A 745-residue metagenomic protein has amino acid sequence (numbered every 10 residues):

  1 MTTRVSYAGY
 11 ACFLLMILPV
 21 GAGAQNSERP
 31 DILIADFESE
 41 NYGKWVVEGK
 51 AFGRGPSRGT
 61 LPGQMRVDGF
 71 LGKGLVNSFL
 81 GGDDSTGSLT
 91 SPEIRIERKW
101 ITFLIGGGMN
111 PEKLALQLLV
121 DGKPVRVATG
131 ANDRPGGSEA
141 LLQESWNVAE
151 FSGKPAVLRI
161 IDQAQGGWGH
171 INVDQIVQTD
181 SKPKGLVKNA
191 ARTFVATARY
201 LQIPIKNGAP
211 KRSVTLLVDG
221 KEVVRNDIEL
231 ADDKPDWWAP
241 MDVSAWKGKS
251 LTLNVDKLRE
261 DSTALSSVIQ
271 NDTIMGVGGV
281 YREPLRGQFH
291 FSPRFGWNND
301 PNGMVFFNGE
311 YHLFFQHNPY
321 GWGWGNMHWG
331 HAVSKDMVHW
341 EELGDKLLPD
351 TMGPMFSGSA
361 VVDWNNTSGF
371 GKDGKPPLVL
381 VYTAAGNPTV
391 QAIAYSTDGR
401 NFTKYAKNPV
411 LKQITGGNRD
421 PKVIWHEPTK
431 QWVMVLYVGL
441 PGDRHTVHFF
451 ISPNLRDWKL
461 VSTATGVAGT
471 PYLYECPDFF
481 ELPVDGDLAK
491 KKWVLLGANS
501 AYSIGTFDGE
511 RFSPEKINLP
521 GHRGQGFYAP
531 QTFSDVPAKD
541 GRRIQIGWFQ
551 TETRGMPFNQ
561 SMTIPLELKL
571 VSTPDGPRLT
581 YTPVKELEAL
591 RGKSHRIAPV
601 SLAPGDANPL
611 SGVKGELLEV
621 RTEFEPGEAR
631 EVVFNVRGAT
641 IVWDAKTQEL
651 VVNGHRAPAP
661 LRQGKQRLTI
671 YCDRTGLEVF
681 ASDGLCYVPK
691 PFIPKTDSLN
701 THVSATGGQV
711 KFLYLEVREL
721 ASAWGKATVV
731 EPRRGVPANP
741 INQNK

Functional and structural regions predicted by a protein language model:
N26-R54, K182-G185, P284, S594-I597: Extracellular carbohydrate-recognition regions
N41-L75: Extracellular glycan-recognition surfaces and repeat-rich motifs
K73-W100, L142-E144, G185-V195: Short beta-strands within extracellular/lumenal beta-sheet-rich domains
T102-L104, L158-I160, I203, L253-N254 (+11 more regions): Hydrophobic core segments of beta-strands in well-ordered, beta-rich domains
L119-A156, I161-W168, L186-V187, P204 (+2 more regions): Extracellular carbohydrate recognition and processing domains and analogous Trp-centered ligand-binding platforms
R126-S138, K182-G185, E222-M241, T263-N302 (+8 more regions): Surface loop/turn signatures of beta-propeller and other carbohydrate-active proteins
A164-D180, E260-I269, Q709-K711: Extracellular carbohydrate recognition
K188-P204, P210-G220, A245-K257, V277 (+3 more regions): Beta-rich accessory regions
